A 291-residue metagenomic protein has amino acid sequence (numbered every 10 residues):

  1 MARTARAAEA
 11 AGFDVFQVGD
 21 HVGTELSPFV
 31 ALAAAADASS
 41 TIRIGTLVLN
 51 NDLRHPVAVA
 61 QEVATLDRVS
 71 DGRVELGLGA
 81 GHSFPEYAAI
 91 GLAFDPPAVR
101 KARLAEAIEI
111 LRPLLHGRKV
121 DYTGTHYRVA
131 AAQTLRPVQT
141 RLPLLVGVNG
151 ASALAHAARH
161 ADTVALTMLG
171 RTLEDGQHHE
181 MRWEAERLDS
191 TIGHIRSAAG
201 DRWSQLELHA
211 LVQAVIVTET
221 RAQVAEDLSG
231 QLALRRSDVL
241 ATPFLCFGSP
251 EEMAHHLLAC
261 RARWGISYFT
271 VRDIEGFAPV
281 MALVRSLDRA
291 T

Functional and structural regions predicted by a protein language model:
M1-T291: Active-site-adjacent structural elements that line small-molecule/cofactor binding pockets in enzymes
